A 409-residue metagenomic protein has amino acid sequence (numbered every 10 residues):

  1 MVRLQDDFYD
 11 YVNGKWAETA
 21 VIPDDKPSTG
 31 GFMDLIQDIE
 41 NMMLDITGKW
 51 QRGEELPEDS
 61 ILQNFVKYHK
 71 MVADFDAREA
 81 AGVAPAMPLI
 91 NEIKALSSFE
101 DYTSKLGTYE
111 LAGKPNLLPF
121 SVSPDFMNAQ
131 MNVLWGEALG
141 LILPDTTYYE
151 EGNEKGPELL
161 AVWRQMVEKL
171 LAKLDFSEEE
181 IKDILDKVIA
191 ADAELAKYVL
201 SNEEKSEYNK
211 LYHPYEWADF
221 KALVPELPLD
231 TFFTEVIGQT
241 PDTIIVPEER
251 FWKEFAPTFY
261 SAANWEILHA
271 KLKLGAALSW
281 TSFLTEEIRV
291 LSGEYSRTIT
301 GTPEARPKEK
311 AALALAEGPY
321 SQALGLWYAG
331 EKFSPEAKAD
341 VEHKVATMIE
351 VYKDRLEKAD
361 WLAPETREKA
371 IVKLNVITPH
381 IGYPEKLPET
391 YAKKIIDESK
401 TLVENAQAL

Functional and structural regions predicted by a protein language model:
M1-E18, D24, W280-I299: Gly/lys/ser-thr-rich phosphate-binding loops in alpha/beta enzymes that coordinate phosphoanhydride or phosphate groups
R3-D7, Y11-F75: Active-site-surrounding "flap" and adjacent substrate/cofactor-binding loops of secreted or lumenal enzymes, prototyped
Y11-D25, E168-F176, E180, V376-T378: Short amphipathic alpha-helical segments with coiled-coil-like heptad repeat character
V12-W16, A196, Y320, L324 (+1 more regions): Short alpha-helix boundary/capping elements
T19-D24, E54-E58, D175-I184, L356-A370 (+1 more regions): Surface-exposed patches in mature extracellular/periplasmic domains of secreted proteins
G48-H343, T347: Noncatalytic, helix-rich "gating/capping" subdomain that lines the substrate-entry/channel surface of large enzyme
I189, A196, P335, A339-L409: Contiguous, non-catalytic segments that form substrate-binding/exosite surfaces or channel walls
